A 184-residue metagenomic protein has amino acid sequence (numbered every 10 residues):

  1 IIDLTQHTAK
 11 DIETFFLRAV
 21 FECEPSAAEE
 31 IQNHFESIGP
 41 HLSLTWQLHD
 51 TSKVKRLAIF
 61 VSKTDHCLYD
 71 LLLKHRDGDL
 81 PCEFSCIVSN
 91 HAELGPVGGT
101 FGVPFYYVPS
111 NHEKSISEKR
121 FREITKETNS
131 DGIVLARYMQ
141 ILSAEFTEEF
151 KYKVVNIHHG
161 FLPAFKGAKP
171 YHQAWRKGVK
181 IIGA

Functional and structural regions predicted by a protein language model:
I1-D3: Short amphipathic alpha-helix segments
T5-A184: One-carbon transfer enzymes
